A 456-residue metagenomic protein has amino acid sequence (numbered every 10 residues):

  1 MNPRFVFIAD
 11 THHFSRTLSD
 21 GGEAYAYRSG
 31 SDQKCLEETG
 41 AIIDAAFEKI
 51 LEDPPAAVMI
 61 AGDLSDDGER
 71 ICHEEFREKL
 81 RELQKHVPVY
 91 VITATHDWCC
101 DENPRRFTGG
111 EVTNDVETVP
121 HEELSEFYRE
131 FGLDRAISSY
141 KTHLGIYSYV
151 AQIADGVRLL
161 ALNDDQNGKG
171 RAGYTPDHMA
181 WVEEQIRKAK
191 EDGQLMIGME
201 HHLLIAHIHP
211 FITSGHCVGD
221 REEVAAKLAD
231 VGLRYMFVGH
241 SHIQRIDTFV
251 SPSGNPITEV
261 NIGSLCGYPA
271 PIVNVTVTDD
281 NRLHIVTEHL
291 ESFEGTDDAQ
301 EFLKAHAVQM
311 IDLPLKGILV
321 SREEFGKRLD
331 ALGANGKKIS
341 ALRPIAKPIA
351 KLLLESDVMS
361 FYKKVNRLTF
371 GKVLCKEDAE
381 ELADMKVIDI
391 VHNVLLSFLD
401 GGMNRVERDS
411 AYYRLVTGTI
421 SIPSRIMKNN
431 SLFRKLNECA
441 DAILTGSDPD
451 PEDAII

Functional and structural regions predicted by a protein language model:
M1-H73, T175: N-terminal active-site segment of His-dependent metallophosphoesterases
N2-R16, R28, G156-Q166, M199 (+2 more regions): Active-site-proximal beta-strand elements of phosphoester/diester hydrolases
D10, D63, A94-T95, H201 (+1 more regions): Active-site glycine-centered loops adjacent to acidic/histidine catalytic or metal-binding residues that shape
H12-A41, R105-G109, Q166-Y174, H209-T213 (+2 more regions): Acidic/histidine-rich helix-loop elements that form or flank divalent-metal/phosphate-binding sites at the catalytic
I42-A46, K141-Y149, V182-E184, D220-E223: Alpha-helical scaffolding within the catalytic cores of extracellular/periplasmic polymer-degrading hydrolases
I50, P54, Q152, R158-L160 (+5 more regions): His/acidic metal-ligating clusters that form di-metal
R70, E75-A180, S253, N274 (+1 more regions): Extended active-site neighborhood of metal-dependent phosphoesterases/phosphodiesterases
G295-I456: Non-catalytic terminal accessory segments
